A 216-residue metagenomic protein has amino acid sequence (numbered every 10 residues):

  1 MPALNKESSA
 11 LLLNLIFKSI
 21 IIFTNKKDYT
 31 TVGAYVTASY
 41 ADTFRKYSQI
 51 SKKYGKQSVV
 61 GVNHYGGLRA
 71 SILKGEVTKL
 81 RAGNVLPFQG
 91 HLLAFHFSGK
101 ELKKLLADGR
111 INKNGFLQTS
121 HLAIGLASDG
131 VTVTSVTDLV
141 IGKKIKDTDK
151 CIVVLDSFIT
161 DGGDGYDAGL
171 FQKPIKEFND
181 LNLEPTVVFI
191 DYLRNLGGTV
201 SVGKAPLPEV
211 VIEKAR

Functional and structural regions predicted by a protein language model:
M1-R216: Catalytic centers of hydrolytic enzymes
